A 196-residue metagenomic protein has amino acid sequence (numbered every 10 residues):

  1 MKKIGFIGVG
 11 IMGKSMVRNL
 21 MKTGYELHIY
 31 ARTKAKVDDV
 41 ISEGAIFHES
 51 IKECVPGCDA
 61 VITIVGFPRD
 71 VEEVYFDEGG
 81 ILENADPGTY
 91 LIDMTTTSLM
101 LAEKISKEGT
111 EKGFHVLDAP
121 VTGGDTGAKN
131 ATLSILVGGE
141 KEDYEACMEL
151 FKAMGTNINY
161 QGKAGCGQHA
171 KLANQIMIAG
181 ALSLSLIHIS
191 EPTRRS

Functional and structural regions predicted by a protein language model:
M1-T63, T95, D125: NAD(P)+-binding Rossmann beta1-loop-alpha1 motif at the extreme N-terminus of oxidoreductases
I4, T97-I176: Rossmann-fold dinucleotide-binding core
G10, K34, V65-P68, L99 (+2 more regions): Alpha-helix N-cap/helix-start capping motif
I51, V55, A60-V61, P68-L133: Rossmann-like NAD(P)(H) cofactor-binding subdomain of soluble oxidoreductases
I178-H188: Active-site-proximal alpha-helical scaffold in enzymes
I187, E191-S196: Single conserved hydrophobic/aromatic residue that forms the stacking wall/gate of nucleotide- or nucleobase-binding
